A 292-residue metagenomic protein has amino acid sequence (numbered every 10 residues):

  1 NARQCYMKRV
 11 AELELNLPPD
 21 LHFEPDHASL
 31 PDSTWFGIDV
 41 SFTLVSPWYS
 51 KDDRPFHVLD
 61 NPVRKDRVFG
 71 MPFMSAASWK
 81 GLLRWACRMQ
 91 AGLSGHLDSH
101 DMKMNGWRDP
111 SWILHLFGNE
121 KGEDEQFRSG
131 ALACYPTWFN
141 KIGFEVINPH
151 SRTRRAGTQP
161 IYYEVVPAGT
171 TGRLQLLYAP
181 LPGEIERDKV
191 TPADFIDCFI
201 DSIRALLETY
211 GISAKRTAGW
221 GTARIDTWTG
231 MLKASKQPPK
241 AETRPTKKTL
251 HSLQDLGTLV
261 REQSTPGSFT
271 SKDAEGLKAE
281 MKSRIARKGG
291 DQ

Functional and structural regions predicted by a protein language model:
N1-Q292: Small/polar/charged residue-enriched interaction surfaces, especially the RNA/DNA-contacting tracks of RNP/CRISPR
